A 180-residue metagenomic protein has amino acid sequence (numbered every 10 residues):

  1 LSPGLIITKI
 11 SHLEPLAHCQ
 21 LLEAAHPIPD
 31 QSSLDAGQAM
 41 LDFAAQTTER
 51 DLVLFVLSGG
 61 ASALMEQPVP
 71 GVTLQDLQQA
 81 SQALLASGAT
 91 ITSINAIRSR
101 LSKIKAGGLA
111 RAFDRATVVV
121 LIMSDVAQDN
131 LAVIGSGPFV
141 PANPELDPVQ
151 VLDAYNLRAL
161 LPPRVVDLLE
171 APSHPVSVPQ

Functional and structural regions predicted by a protein language model:
L1-Q180: N-terminal loops that bind phosphate or other acidic moieties and the adjacent beta-alpha structural core
